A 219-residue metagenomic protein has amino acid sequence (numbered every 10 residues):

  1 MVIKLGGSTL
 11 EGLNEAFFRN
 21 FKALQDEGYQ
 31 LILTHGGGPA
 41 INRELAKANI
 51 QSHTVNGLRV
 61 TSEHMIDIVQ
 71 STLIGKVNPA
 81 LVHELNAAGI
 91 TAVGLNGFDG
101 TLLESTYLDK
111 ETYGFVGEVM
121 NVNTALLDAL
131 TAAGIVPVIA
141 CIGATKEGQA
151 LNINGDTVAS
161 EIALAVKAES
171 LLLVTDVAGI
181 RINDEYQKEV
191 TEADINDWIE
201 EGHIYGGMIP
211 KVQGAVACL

Functional and structural regions predicted by a protein language model:
M1-L219: Nucleotide/pyrophosphate-binding catalytic subdomain
